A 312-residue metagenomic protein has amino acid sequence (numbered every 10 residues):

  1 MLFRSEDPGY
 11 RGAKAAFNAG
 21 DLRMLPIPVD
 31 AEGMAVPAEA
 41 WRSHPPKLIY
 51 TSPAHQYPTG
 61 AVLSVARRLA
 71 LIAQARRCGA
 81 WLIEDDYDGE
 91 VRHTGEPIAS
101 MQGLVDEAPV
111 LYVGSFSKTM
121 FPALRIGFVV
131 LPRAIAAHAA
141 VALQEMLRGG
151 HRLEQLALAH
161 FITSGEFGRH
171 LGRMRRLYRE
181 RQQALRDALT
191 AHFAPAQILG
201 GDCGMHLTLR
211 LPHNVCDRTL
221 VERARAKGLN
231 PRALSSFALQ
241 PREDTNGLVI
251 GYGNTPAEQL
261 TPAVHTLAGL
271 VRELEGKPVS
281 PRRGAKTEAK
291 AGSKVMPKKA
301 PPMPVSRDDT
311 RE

Functional and structural regions predicted by a protein language model:
M1: Residue-level detector of conserved catalytic or cofactor/ligand-binding positions in enzyme active sites
R4-E312: PLP-dependent class I/II
